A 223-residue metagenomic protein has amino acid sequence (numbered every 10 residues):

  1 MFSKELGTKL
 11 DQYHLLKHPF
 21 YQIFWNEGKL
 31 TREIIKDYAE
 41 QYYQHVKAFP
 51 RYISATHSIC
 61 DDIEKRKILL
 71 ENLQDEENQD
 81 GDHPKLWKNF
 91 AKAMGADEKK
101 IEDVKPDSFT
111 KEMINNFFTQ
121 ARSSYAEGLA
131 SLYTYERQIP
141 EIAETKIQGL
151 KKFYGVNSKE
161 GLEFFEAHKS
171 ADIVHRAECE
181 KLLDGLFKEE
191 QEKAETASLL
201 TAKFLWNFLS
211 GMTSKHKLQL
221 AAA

Functional and structural regions predicted by a protein language model:
M1-A223: Non-heme di-metal
